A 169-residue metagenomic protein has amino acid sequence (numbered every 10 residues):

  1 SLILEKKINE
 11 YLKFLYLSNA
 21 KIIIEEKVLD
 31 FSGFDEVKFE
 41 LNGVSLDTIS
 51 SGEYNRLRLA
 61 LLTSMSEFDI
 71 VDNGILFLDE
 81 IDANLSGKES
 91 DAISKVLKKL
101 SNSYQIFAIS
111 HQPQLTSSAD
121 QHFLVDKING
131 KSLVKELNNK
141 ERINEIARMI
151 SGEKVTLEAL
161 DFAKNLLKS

Functional and structural regions predicted by a protein language model:
S1-V28: Amphipathic alpha-helical domain-onset/packing element
N9, K13-L17, L62-E67, D82 (+5 more regions): Signal for well-folded cores of large energy- and translation-related assemblies
K13-L15, V28-S32, T48-I49, K98 (+2 more regions): Replace "in large, NTP-powered and nucleic-acid-processing enzymes" with "in large, NTP-powered factors and other
D30-L62, I81-K88, L137: Conserved ABC ATPase signature
F39, G52-F77, V96-L100: GG-anchored amphipathic helix commonly corresponding to the ABC/SMC/Rad50 NBD signature/C-loop
E53, D69-D72, L85-D91, A119: Conserved ATPase-coupling elements of RecA-like P-loop NTPase cores
F77-I81, I109: Hydrophobic residues in beta-strands of the RecA-like P-loop NTPase core, especially within AAA+ ATPase
K88-S169: C-terminal lobe/lid and adjacent interdomain/linker elements of RecA-like ASCE P-loop ATPase modules
